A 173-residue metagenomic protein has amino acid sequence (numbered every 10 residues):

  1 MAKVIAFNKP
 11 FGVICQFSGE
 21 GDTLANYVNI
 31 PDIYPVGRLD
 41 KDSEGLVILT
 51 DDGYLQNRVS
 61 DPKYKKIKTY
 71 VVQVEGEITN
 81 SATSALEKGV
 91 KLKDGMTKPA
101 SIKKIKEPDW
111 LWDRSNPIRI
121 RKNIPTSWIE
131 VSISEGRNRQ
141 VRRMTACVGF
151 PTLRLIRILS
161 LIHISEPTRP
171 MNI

Functional and structural regions predicted by a protein language model:
G12, E44, D52-Q56, K65 (+2 more regions): Short, charged/polar surface micro-motifs in flexible loops or helix N-caps
I14-N29: A short, contiguous, amphipathic alpha-helix enriched in charged residues
I30-D61: Glycine/acidic-rich beta-strand-loop module
I67-Y70, E75-S127, M144-C147: Non-catalytic RNA-recognition surface used by pseudouridine synthases
P125-L159: Pseudouridine synthase
I162-I173: Single conserved hydrophobic/aromatic residue that forms the stacking wall/gate of nucleotide- or nucleobase-binding
